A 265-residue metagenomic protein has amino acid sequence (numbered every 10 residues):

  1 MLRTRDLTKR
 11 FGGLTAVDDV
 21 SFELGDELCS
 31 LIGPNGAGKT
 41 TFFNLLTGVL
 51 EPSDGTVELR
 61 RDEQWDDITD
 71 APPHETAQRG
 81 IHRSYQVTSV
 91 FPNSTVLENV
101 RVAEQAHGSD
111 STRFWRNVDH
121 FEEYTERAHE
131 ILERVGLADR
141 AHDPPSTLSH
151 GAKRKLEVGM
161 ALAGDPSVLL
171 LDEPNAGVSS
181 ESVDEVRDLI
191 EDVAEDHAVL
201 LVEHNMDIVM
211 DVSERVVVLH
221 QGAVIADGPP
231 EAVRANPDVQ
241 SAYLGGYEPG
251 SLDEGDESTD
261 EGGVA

Functional and structural regions predicted by a protein language model:
C29-A37: The feature captures the beta-strand-to-loop junction immediately N-terminal to the Walker
T47: Helix-to-loop junction immediately C-terminal to a conserved catalytic motif
T56-R79, R116-D119: ABC ATPase NBD Q-loop/coupling interface
T69-D70, I131-S146: Conserved ABC nucleotide-binding domain
A161-L162: ABC ATPase C-loop
L169-E173: Catalytic Walker B motif of ABC-type/P-loop ATPase nucleotide-binding domains
